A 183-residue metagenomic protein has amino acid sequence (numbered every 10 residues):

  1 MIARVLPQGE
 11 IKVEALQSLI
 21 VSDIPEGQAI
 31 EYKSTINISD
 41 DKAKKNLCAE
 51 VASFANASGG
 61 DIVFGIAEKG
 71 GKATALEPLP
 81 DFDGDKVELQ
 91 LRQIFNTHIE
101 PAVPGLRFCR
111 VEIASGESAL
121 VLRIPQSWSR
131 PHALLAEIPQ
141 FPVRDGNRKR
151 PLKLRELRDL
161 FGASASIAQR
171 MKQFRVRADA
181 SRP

Functional and structural regions predicted by a protein language model:
M1-P183: Conserved N-terminal catalytic/coupling substructures associated with nucleotide/phosphate chemistry
